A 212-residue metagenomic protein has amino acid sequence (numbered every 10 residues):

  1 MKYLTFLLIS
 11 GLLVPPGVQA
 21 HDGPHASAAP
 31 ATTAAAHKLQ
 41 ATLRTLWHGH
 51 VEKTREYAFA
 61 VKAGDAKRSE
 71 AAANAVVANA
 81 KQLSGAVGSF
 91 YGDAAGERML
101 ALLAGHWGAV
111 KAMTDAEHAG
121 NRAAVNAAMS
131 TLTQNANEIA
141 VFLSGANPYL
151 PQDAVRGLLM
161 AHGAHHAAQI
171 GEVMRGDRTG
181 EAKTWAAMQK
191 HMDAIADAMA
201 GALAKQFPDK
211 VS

Functional and structural regions predicted by a protein language model:
K2: Basic, ligand-binding patches in group-transfer machinery, especially extracytoplasmic/periplasmic segments
T5-V14: Bacterial N-terminal signal peptides
P16-A20: Sec/Tat signal peptide C-region and signal peptidase I cleavage site
G23-N74: Immediate post-signal-peptide N-terminus of mature secreted/exported proteins
G23-P30, Q40, R44, H48 (+2 more regions): Surface-exposed extracytoplasmic segments
A35-L43, R68, A72, Y91-M99 (+5 more regions): Non-transmembrane, amphipathic alpha-helical segments
T54-L143, M188-M192, A196, A202: Alpha-helical segments in soluble extracytoplasmic regions
A95-A119, Y149-D177: Long, amphipathic, charge-rich alpha-helical segments that form helical bundles/coiled-coils
